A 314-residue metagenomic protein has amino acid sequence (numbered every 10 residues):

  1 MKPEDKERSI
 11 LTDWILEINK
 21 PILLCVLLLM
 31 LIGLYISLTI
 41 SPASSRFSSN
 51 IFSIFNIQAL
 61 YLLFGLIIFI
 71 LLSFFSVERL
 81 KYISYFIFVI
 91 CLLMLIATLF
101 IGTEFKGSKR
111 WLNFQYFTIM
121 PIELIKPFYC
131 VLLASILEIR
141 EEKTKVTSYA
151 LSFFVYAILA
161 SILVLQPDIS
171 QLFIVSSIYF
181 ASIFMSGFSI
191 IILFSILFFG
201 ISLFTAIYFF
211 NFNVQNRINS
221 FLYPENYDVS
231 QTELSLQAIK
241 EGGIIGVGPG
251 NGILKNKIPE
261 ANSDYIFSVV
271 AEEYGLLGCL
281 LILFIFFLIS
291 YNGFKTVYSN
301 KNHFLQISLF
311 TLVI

Functional and structural regions predicted by a protein language model:
M1-E7: N-terminal Lys/Arg-rich, disordered targeting/topogenic segments
E7-V26, F55: N-terminal membrane topogenic signal
L11, A43-F52: Short helix-coil transition/hinge motifs at the ends and kinks of transmembrane helices, capturing the brief
W14-L16, K145-Y149, I239, K255-I258 (+1 more regions): Helix-boundary and loop/linker segments of multi-pass membrane transporters
C25-L31, Y35-I36, S48-Q231, S268-I314: Hydrophobic alpha-helical transmembrane segments of multi-pass inner membrane proteins, especially in bacterial systems
S37, A238: Catalytic-site microenvironment of enzymes that process N-acetyl-hexosamine-containing cell-wall polysaccharides
G243-L277, V297, F304: Long extracytoplasmic/lumenal interhelical loops at the membrane interface of multi-pass membrane proteins
